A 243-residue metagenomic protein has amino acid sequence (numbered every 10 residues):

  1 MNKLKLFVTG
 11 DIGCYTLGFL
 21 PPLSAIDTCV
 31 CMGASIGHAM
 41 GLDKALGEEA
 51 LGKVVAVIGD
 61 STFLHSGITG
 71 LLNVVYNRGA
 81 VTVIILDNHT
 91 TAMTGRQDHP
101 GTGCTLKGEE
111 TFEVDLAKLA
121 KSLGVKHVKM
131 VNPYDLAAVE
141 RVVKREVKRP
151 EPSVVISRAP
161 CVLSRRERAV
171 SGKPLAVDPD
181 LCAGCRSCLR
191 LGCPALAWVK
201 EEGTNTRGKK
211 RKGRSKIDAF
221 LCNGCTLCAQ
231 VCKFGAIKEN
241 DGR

Functional and structural regions predicted by a protein language model:
M1-L20, H65: Cofactor-pocket helix-loop regions in the catalytic cores of large enzyme subunits
K5, R78-V81, V125-V128, R149-V154 (+4 more regions): Active-site lining segments that contact anionic ligands and/or coordinate catalytic metals
L6, C14-L17, G41-L51, P194-E202 (+2 more regions): Conserved helix-loop functional segments at active or binding sites
C14, A159-V162: Short glycine-rich anion-binding loops that position phosphate/pyrophosphate groups of nucleotides and phosphorylated
F19-I156, S164-R168: Thiamine diphosphate
K44, A50, P174-L181: Generic long, charged, amphipathic alpha-helical segments
A183-K216, N223, L227-R243: Iron-sulfur cluster-binding cysteine motifs and their immediate structural context in ferredoxin-like electron-transfer
